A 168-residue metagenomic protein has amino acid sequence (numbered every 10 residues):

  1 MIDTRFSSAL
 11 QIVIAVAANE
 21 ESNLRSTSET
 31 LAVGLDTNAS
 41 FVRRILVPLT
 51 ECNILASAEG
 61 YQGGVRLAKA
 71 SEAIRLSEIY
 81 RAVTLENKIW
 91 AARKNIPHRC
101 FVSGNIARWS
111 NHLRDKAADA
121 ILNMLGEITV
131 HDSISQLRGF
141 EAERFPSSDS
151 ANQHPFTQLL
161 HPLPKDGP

Functional and structural regions predicted by a protein language model:
M1-V13: Short alpha-helical segments that sit at the start of domains
I12-N19, A82: Short amphipathic alpha-helical elements of helix-turn-helix/winged-helix folds
R25-D36: A short alpha-helical element within helix-turn-helix/winged-helix DNA-binding domains across DNA-binding proteins
I45-C52: Basic amphipathic alpha-helical segments that dock to polyanions
C52-A68: Beta-hairpin "wing" of winged helix-turn-helix
S71-I96: Conserved segment of winged-helix/HTH DNA-binding domains
R93-P168: C-terminal regulatory/oligomerization modules of transcriptional regulators
